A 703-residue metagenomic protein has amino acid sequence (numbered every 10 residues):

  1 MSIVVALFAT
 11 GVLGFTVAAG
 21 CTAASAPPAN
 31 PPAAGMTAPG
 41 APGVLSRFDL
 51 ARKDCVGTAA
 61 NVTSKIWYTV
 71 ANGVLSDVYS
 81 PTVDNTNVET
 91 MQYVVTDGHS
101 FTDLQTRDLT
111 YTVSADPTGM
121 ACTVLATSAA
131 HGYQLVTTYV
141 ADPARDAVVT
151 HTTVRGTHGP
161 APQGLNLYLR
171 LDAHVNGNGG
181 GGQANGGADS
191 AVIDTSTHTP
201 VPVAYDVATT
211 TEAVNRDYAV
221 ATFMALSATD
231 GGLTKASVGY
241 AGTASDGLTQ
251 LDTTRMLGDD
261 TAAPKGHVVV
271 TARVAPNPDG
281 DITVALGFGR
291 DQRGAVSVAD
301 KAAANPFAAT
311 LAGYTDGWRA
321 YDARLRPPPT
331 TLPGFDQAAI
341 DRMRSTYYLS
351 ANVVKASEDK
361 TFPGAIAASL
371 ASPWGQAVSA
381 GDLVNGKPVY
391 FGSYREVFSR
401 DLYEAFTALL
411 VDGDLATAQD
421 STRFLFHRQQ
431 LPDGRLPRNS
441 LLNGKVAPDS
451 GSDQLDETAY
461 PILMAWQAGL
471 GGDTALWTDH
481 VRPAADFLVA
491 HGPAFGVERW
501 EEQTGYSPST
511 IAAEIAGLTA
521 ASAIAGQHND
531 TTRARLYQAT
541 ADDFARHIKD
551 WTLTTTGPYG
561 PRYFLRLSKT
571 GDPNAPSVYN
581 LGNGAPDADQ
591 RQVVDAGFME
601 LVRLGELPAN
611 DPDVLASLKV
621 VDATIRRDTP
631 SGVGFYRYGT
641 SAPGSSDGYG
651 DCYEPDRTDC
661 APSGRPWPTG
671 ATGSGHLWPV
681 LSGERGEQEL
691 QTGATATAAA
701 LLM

Functional and structural regions predicted by a protein language model:
M1-A26: Secretory targeting and sorting signals
A24-P39, H131-Q134, D142-V149, T153-S393: Acidic/polar, glycine-enriched structural segments that form the non-catalytic walls/loops of the carbohydrate-binding
P31-S128, A204-D246, Y321-F335, I340: An extended acidic
V154-G156, P329-A339, N352-S357, Y403-A416 (+4 more regions): Well-ordered alpha-helical scaffold segments within catalytic/enzyme domains
R155-G156, G182-A184, A191, S196-P200 (+4 more regions): Aromatic-rich carbohydrate-recognition surfaces in CAZymes
P200-V238, A338-T346, P437, L441 (+3 more regions): Extended ligand-binding clefts on enzyme/binding-domain cores
V353-T361, D414-L436, L470, L476-V497 (+5 more regions): Long, well-ordered core segments of solenoidal/helical folds
D412, P666-L701: C-terminal substrate/ligand-recognition segments
